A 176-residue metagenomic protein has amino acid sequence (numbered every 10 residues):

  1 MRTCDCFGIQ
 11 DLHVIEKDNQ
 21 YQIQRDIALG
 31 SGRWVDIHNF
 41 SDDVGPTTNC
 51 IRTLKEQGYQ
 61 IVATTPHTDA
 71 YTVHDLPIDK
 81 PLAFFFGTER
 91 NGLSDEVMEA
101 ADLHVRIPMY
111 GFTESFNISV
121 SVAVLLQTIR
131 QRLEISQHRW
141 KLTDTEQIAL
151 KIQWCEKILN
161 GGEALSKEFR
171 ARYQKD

Functional and structural regions predicted by a protein language model:
M1-D69, T128-D176: RNA substrate-binding interface of SAM-dependent RNA methyltransferases
I15, R52, L76, T88 (+4 more regions): Surface-exposed beta-strand edges and their flanking turn/coil or helix-capping segments
K17-N19, D42-D43, T88-N91, M109-T113: Short, acidic/turn-prone active-site loops that include or flank metal/cofactor- and phosphate-binding residues
A28-R33, D79-L82, V124: Short, hinge-like loop/turn segments at secondary-structure boundaries
P46, H74, L93, E114-N117: Secondary-structure boundary/capping motif
A63-M109: Active-site/ligand-binding-proximal alpha/beta "capping" segment
M98-T145: Structured adenosyl-cofactor binding patch, chiefly the S-adenosyl-L-methionine
